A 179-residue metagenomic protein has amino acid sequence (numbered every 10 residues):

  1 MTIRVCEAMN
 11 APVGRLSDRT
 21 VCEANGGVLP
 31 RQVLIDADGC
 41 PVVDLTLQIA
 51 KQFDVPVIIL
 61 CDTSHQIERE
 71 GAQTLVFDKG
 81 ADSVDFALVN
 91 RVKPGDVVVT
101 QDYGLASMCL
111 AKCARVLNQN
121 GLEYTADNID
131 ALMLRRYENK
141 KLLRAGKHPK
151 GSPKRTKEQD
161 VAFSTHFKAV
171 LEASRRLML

Functional and structural regions predicted by a protein language model:
N25-L179: Nuclease catalytic cores that cleave nucleic-acid phosphodiester bonds, predominantly acidic two-metal-ion
